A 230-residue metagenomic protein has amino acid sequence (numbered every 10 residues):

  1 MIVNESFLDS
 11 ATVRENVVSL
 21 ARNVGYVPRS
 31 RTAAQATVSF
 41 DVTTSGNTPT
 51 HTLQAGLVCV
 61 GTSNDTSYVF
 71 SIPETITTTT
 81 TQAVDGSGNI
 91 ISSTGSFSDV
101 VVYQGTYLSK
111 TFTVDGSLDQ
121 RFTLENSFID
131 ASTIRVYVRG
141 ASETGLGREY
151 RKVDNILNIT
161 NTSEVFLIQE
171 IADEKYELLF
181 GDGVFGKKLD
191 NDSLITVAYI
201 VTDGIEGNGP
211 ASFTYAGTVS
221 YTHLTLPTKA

Functional and structural regions predicted by a protein language model:
M1-L224: Signature of Asx- and small-polar-rich beta-strand/turn repeats characteristic of beta-solenoid architectures
T225-A230: Short "domain-exit" segments at the C-terminal end of structured domains
